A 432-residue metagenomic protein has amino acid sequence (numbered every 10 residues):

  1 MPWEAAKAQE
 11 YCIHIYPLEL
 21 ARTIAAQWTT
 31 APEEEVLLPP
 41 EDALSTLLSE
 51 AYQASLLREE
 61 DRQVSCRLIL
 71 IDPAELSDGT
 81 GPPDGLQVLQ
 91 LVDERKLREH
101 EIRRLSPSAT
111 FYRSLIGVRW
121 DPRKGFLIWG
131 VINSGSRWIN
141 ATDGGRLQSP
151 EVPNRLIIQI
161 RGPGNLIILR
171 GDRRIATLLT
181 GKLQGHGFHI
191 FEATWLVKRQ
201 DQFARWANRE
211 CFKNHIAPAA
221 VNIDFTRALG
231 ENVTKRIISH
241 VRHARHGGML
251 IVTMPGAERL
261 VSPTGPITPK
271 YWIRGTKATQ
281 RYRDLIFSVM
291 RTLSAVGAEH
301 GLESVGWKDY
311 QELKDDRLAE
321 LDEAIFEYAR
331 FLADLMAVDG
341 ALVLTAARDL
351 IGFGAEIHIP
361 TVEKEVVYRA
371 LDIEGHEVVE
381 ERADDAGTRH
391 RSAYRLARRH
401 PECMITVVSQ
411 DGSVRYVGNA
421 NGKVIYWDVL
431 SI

Functional and structural regions predicted by a protein language model:
P2-I432: Divalent-cation
